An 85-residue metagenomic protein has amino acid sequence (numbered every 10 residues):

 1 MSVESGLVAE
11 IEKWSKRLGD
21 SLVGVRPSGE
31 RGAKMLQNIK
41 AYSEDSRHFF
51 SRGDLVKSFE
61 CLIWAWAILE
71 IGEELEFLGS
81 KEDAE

Functional and structural regions predicted by a protein language model:
M1-L36: Amphipathic, heptad-repeat alpha-helical segments
L18, A84-E85: Terminal leader/tail segments of proteins
S28-E30, V56-F59: Charged, low-complexity interaction regions
A33-Q37, F59-I63: Short, charged, amphipathic alpha-helical segments
K40, W66-A84: Short, charge-rich amphipathic alpha-helical segments embedded in non-transmembrane helical bundles/solenoids
